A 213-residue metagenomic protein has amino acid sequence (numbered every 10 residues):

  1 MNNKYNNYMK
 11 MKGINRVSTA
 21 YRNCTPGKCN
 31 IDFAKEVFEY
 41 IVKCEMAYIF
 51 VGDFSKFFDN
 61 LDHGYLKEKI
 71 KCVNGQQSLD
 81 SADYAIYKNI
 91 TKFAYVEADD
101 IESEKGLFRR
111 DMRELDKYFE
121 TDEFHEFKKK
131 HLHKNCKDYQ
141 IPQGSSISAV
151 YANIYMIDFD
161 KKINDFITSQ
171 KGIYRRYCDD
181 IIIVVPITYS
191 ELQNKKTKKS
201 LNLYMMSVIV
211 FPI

Functional and structural regions predicted by a protein language model:
N2-H63: Active-site-proximal segment of RNA-dependent polymerases
V42-C178, I182-M206, V210: Conserved polymerase palm-domain catalytic core
I213: Active-site and adjacent loop segments of nucleotide-processing enzymes that use two-metal-ion phosphate chemistry
